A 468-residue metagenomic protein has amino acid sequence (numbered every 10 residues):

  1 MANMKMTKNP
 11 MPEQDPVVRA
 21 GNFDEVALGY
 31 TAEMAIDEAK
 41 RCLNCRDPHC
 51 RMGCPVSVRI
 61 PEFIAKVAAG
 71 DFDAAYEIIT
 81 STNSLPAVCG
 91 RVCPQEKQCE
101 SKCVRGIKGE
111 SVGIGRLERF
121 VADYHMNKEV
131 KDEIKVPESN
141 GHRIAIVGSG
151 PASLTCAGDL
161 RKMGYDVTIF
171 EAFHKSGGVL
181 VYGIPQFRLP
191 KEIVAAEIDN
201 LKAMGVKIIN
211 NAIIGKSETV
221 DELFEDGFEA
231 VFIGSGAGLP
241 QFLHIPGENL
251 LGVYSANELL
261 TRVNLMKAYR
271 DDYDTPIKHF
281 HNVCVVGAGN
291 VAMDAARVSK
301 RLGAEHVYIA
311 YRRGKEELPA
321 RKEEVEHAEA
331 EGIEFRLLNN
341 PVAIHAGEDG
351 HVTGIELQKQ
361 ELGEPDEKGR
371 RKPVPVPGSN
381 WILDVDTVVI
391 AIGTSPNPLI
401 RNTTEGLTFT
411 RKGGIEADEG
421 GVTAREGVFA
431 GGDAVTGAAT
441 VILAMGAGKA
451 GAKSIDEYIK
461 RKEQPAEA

Functional and structural regions predicted by a protein language model:
R19-D37, R59-R91, K108-K135, V263-N264 (+1 more regions): Ferredoxin-type iron-sulfur electron-transfer modules in oxidoreductases and energy-metabolism complexes
K40-E62, S84-I107: Local cysteine-cluster metal-coordination motifs and their immediate loop/turn environment, predominantly Fe-S cluster
A74, E138, R143-V147, A195-I245 (+5 more regions): Feature captures the FAD/FMN-dependent oxidoreductase FAD-binding
V121-E138, A196-K216, P240-L302, F409-G420 (+1 more regions): Glycine-rich dinucleotide-binding loop and its adjacent helix/turn
R143-T168, A292-K300: N-terminal Rossmann-like FAD-binding beta1-loop-alpha1 element of flavoenzymes
D166-I169, F173-M204, I208, A296-A343 (+1 more regions): Rossmann-like dinucleotide-binding cores of NAD(P)H-dependent redox enzymes
N249-F280, P365-A438: FAD-site-proximal beta/loop scaffold in flavoenzymes
A295, A434-I459, P465: A conserved FAD-binding loop/helix module that cradles the flavin
